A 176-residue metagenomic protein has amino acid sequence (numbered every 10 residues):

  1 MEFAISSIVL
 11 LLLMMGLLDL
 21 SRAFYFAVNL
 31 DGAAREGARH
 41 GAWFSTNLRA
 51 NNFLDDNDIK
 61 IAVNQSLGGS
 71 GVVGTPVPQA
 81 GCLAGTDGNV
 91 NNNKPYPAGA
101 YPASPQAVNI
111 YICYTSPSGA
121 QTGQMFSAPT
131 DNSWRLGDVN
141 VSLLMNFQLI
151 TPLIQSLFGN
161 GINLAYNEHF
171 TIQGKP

Functional and structural regions predicted by a protein language model:
M1-G69: Alpha-helical assembly-interface signal, strongest on the long, hydrophobic N-terminal helix that forms
F3, L20-S21, S118-T122, S142-T151: A short linear-motif detector with a strong N-terminal bias
L17-D19, N89, N140, N163: Short linear sequence motifs
L17-S21, T130, Q155: A general structural-boundary detector
R39-S142, G174-K175: Short amphipathic secondary-structure patches
N140, L144-P176: Low-complexity, S/T/G/P-rich flexible repeat/linker segments used as non-globular hinges and stalks within
